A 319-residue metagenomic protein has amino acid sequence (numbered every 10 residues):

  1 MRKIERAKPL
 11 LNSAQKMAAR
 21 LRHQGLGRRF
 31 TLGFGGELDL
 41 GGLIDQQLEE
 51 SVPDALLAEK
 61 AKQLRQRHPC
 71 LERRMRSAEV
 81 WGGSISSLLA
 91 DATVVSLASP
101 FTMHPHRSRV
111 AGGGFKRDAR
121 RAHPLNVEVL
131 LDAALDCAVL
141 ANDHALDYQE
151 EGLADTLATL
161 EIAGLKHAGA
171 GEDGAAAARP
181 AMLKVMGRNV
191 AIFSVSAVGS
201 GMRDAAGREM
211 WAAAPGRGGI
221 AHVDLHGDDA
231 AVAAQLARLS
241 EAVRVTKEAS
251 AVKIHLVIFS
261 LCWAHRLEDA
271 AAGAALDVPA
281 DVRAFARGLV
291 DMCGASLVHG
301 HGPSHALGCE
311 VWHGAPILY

Functional and structural regions predicted by a protein language model:
R2-Y319: Acidic, metal/ion-coordinating pockets
